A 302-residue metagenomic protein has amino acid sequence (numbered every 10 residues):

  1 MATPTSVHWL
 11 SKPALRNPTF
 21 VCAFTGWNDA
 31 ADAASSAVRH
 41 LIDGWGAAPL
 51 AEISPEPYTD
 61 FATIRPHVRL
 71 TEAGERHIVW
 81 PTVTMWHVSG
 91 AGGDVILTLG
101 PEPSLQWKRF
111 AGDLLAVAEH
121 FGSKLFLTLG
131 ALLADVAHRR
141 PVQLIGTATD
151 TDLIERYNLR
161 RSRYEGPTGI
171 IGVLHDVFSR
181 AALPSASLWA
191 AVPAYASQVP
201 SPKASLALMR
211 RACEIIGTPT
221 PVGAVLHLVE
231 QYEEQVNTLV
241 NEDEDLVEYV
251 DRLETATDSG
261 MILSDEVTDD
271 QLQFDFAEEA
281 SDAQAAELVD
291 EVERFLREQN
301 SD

Functional and structural regions predicted by a protein language model:
M1-G100: N-terminal short beta-loop-beta anion/metal-coordinating cradle
F24-N28, L97-W107, Y157-E165, Y195-V199: Flexible, glycine/proline-enriched loop segments at strand-loop-helix junctions that form or flank small-ligand binding
D29-S36, L105, R109, E165 (+5 more regions): Conserved active-site and cofactor/substrate-binding residues in soluble primary-metabolism enzymes
A51, I96-T98, L127, P184-W189: Hydrophobic/aromatic beta-strand patches that form the interior of the parallel beta-sheet core in alpha/beta enzyme
I53, W189-V192, V225-L228: Acidic carboxylate-rich catalytic motifs and surrounding loops in phosphoryl-/glycosyl-chemistry enzymes
G93, P101-D152, V173-L174, A181: Internal, conserved structured core segments that host functional sites
D135-I215, P219: Catalytic cores of processing enzymes, dominated by hydrolases/peptidases, characterized by acidic/His-rich
A196-D302: A conserved C-terminal secondary-structure "cap"
